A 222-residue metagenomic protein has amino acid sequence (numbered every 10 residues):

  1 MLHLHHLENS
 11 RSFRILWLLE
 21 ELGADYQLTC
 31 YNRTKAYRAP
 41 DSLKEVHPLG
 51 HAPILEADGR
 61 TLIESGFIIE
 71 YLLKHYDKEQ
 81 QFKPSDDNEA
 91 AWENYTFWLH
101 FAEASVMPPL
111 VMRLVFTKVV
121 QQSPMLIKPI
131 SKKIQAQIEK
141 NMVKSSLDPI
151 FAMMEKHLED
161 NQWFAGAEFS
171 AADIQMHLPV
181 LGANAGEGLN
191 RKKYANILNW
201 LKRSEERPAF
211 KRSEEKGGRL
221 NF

Functional and structural regions predicted by a protein language model:
M1-K132: GST-like domain detector, emphasizing the conserved glutathione-binding G-site in the N-terminal thioredoxin-like
L19, L55, M154, D173 (+1 more regions): Residue-level signal for nonpolar/aromatic packing positions in well-ordered secondary structure
L22, V46, N161, G186-E187 (+1 more regions): Residues at alpha-helix termini
R33-T34, A172, G218-R219: Conserved beta-strand edge residues that scaffold enzyme active sites
L55, G66, S145-I150, A209: Aromatic-glycine hotspot motif
K78-Q81, K156-E168, P208-S213: Surface-exposed helix-capping loop/turn segments at secondary-structure junctions
A102-K202: GST-like fold's C-terminal all-alpha helical module
N190-F222: Long hydrophobic alpha-helical segments typical of transmembrane helices together with their membrane-interfacial
